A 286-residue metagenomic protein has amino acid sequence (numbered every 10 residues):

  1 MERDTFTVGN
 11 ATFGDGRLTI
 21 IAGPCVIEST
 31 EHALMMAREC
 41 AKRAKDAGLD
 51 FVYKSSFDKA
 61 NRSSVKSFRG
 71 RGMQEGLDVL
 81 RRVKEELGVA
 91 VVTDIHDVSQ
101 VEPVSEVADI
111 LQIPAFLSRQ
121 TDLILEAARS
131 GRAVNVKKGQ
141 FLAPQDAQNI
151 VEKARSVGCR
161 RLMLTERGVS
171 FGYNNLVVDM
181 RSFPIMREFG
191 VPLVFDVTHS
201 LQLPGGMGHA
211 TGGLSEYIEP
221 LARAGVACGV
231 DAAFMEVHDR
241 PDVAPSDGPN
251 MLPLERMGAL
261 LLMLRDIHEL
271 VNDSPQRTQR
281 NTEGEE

Functional and structural regions predicted by a protein language model:
M1-I20, D78, V271-N272: N-terminal amphipathic alpha-helix/helix-capping segment at the start of soluble metabolic enzymes
R17-I21, D50-K54, A90-V92, D109-I110 (+4 more regions): Structural preference for beta-strand elements that scaffold enzyme active sites
P24-A33, V52-M73, V237-G248: Glycine-rich, proline-tolerant flexible connector loops at the mouths of alpha/beta enzymes
E39-A47, K66-V92, A127-A133, F183-L193 (+2 more regions): Alpha-helix-loop-beta-strand connector modules within alpha/beta enzyme cores
K66-Q74, L87, I110-L117, Y173-V177 (+4 more regions): Active-site-adjacent loop and "lid" segments of alpha/beta metabolic enzymes
R71-G72, E86-Q100, D109-D122, A133-P144 (+1 more regions): Catalytic beta/alpha-barrel core
S130-G131, N135-V237: Catalytic alpha/beta core domains of metabolic enzymes, predominantly
S274-E286: Short, low-complexity, charge-dense intrinsically disordered segments
